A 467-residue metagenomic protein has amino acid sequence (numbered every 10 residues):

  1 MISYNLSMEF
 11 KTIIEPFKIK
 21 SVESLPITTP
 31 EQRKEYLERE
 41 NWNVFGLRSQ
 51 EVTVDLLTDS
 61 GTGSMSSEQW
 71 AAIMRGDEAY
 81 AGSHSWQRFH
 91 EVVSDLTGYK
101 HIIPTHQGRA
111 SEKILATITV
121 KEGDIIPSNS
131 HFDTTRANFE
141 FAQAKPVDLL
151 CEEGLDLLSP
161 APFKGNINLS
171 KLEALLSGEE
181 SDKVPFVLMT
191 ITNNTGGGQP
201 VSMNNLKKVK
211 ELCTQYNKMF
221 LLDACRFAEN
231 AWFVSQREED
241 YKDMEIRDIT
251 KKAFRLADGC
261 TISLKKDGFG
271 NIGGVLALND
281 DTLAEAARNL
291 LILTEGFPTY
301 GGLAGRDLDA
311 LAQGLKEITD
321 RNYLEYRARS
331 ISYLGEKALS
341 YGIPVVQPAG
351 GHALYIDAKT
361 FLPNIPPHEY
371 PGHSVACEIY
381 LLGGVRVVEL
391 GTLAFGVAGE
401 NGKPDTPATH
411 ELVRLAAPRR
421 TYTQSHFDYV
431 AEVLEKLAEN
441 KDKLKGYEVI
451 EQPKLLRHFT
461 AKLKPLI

Functional and structural regions predicted by a protein language model:
L6-W42, G46-R48, V52-G63, Q69 (+3 more regions): Conserved PLP-enzyme active-site core in the AAT-like
L25, T29, S374-L381, E435-L437: C-terminal, active-site-flanking charged/polar segments
S67-R75, A358: A short, surface-exposed helix-loop junction/capping segment
N271-G273, G351, H410-R414: Short, solvent-exposed beta-strand edge segments and adjacent coil->beta transition regions
L278, I356-K359, A417-R419: Short beta-strand-to-loop capping motifs
T299-C377, L382-T409, L444-L455: Conserved small-domain helix->loop->beta segment predominantly found in fold-type I
I318, A394-I467: PLP-dependent enzyme catalytic core of the Aspartate aminotransferase-like
